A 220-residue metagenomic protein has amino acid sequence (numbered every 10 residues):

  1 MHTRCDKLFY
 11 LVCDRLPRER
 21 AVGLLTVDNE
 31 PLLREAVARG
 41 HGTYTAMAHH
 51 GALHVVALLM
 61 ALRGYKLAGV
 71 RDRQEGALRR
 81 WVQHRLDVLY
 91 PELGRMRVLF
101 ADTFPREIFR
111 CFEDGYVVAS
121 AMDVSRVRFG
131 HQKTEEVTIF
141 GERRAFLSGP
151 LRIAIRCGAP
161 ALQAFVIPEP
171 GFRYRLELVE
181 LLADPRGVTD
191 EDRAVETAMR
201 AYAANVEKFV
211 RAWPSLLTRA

Functional and structural regions predicted by a protein language model:
M1-M47, A52, A57, G64 (+1 more regions): Membrane-anchoring hydrophobic helices of lipid-metabolizing enzymes
G23-V27, H50, V98-D102, R143-R144 (+1 more regions): A conditional alpha-helix N-cap/helix-loop micro-motif detector
L32, H49-A52, D72-G76, F104 (+1 more regions): Short acidic/polar capping segments at secondary-structure boundaries
R39, L62, K66, V70 (+1 more regions): Non-catalytic C-terminal accessory region of glycerolipid acyltransferases and related lyso-lipid remodeling enzymes
Y44, V56-L59, G69-R73, A77-W81: Conserved mid-sequence domains
Y44-A46, G69, R95-L99: Short catalytic-loop micro-motif centered on adjacent basic/acidic residues
L53-V55, A77-L78, V127-F129, R173: Short catalytic/ligand-binding loop motif for oxyanion handling, primarily in non-cytosolic enzymes, centered on
Q74-R106, E113, R128-T134: Short, conserved active-site entrance elements at the starts or edges of catalytic domains
